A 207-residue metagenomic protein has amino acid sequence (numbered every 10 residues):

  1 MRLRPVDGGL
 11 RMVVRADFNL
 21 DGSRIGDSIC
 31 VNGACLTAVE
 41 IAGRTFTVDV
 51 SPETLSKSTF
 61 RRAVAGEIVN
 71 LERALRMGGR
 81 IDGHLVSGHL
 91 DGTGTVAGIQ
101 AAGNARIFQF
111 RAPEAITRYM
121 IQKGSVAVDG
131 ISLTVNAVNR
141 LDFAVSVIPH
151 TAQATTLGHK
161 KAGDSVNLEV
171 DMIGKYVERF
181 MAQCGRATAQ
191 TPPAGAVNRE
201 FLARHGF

Functional and structural regions predicted by a protein language model:
M1-F207: Conserved loop->alpha-helix
